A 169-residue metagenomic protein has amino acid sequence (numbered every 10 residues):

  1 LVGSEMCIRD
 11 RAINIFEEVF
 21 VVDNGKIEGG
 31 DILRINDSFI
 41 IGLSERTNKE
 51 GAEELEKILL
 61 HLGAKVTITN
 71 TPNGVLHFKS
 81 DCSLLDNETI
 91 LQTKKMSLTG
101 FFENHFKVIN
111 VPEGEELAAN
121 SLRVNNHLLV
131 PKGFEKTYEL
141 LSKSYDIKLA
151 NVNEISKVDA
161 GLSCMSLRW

Functional and structural regions predicted by a protein language model:
S4-W169: The feature marks the mature, well-folded catalytic cores of soluble enzymes
